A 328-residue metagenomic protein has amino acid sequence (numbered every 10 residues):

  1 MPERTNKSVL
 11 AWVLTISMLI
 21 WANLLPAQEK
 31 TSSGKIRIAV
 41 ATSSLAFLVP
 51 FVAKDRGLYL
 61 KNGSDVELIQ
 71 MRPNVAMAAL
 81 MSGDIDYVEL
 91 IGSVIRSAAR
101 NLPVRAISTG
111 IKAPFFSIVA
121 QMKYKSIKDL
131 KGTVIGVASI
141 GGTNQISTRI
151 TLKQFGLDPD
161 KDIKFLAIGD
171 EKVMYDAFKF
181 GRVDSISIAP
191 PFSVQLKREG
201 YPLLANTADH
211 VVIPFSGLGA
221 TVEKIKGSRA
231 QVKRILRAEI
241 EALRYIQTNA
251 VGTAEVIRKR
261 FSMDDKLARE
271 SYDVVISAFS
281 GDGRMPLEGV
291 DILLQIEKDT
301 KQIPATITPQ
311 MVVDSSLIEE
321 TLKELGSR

Functional and structural regions predicted by a protein language model:
P2-V13: Bacterial N-terminal signal peptides that target proteins for export
A11-A22: Bacterial N-terminal signal peptides
A22-E29: Boundary at the C-terminal end of the N-terminal hydrophobic targeting segment
E29-D160, K164-D170, M174-F180, D184-P190 (+1 more regions): Short, glycine-/small- and polar/acidic-enriched structural segments that line small-molecule recognition paths
V52-A53, F116-K125, F215-A230, A278: A bilobed periplasmic-binding-protein/Venus flytrap-type ligand-binding module shared by bacterial periplasmic
G92-S93, K172-F261: Pocket-lining segment of extracytoplasmic ligand-binding domains
G227-A305: Secondary-structure end/capping motifs
K298-R328: Conserved C-terminal helix/tail region of periplasmic/extracytoplasmic solute-binding proteins
